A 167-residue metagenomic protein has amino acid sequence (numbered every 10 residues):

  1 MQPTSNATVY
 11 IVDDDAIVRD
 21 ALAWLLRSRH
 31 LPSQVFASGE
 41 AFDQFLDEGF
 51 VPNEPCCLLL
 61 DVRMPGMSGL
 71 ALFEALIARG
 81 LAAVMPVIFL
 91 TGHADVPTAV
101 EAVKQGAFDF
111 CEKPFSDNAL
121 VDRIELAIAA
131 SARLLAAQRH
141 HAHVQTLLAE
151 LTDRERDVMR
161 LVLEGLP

Functional and structural regions predicted by a protein language model:
Q2, A7, A16-F36: Two-component/phosphorelay signaling modules centered on CheY-like receiver
V35-C57: Acidic, metal-coordinating helix/loop segments flanking the phosphotransfer/catalytic sites of two-component signaling
A37-S38, S68-E74: Acidic catalytic/metal-coordinating carboxylates
L60-D61, T91: Active-site residues of response regulator receiver
M64: Receiver (REC) domain active-site loop signature in two-component systems and cognate sites in sensor histidine kinases
D95-P97, C111-E125: C-terminal output helix
A142-P167: Helix-turn-helix DNA-binding segment
